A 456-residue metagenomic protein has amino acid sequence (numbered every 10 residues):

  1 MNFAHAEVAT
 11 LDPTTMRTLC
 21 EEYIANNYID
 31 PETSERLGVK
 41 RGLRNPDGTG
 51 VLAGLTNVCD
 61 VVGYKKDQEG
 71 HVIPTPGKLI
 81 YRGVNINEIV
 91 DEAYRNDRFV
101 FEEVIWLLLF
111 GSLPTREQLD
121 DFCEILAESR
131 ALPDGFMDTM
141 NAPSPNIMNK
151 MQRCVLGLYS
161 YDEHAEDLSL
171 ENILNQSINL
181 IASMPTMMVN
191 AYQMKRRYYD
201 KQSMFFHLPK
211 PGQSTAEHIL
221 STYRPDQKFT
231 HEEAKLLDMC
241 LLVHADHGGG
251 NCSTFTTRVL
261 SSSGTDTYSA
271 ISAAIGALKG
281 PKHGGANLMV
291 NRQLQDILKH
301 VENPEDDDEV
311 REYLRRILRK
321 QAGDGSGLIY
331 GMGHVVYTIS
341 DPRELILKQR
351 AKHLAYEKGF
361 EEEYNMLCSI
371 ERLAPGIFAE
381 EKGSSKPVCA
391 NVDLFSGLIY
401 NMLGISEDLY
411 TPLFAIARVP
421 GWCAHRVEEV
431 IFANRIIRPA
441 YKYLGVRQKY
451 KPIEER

Functional and structural regions predicted by a protein language model:
M1-R456: Non-transmembrane, aqueous-exposed alpha-helical and coiled segments at domain scale
